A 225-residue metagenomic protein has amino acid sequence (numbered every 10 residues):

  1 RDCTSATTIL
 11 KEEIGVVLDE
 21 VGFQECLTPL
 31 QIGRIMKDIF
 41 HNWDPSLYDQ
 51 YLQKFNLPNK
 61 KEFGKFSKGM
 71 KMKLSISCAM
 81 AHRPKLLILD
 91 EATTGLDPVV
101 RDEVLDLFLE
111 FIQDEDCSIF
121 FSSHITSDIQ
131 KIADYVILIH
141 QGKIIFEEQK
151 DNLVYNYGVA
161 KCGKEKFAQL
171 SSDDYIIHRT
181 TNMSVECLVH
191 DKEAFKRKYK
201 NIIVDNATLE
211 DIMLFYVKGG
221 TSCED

Functional and structural regions predicted by a protein language model:
R1-F120, H124-S127, K131-H140: ABC transporter nucleotide-binding domains
A6, V154-N156, F195: A short local loop/turn or secondary-structure capping micro-motif enriched for an aromatic residue
T8, S46, Q50, D151 (+4 more regions): Generic alpha-helical secondary structure signal
V17, M36-I39, F55, Y157-A160 (+2 more regions): Alpha-helix boundary/capping residues
T28, Q149, D205-T208: Short loop/turn segments at beta->alpha junctions
L87-I88, K166-L170, E193-R197, D211: Short, surface-exposed beta-strand/loop "edge" segments at domain boundaries and coil↔beta transitions
L105-V189: ABC transporter nucleotide-binding domain
Y175-D225: C-terminal coupling/interaction segments
